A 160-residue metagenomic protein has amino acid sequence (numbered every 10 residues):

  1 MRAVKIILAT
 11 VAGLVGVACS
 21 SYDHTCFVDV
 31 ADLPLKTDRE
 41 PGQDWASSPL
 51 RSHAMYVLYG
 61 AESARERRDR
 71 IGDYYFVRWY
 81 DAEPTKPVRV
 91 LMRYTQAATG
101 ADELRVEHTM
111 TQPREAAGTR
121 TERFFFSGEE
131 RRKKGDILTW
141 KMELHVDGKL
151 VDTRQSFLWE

Functional and structural regions predicted by a protein language model:
M1-C19: Sec-dependent bacterial lipoprotein signal peptides
V15-K36: Bacterial Sec signal peptide processing site at the extreme N-terminus
Y22-D29, Q43-W45, Y59-G60: Eukaryotic regulatory linkers and domain-edge "caps" enriched in S/T/P and acidic residues that sit
W45-E83, P87, T119-F125: Contiguous beta-strand segments within globular domains
R67-E115: Mature extracytoplasmic domains of secretory-pathway proteins
Q112-D136: Short, solvent-exposed, Trp/other aromatic-anchored flexible loops in extracytoplasmic proteins
D136-L150: Internal, hydrophobic beta-strand segments that form the core of beta-sheet-rich folds
L150-E160: Short beta-strand elements
